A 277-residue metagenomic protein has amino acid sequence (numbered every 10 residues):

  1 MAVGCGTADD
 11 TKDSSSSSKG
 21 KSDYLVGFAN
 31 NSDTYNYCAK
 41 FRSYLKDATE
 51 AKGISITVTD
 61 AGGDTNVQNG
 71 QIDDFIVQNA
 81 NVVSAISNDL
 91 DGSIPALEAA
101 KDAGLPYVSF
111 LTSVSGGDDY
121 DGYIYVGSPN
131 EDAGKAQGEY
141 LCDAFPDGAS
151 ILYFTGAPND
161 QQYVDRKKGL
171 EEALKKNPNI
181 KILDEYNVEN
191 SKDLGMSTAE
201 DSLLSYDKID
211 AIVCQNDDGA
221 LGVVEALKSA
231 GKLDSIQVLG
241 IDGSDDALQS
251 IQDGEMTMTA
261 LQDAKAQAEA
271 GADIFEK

Functional and structural regions predicted by a protein language model:
V3-K277: A residue-level marker of the well-folded mature domains of exported/periplasmic proteins
